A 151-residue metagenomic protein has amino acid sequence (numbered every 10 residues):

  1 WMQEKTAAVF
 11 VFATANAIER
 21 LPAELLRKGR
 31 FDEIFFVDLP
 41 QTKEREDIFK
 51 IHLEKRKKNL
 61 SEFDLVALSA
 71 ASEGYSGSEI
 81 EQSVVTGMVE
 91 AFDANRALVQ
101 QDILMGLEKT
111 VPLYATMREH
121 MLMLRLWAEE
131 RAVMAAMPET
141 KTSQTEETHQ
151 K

Functional and structural regions predicted by a protein language model:
W1-A8, Q41: Substrate-engagement module of ASCE P-loop NTPases
A7-V9, K28-E33: Short glycine-/polar-rich loops that comprise or flank the Walker A/P-loop and associated switch/sensor motifs
V9-N16: Structural recognition of the conserved hydrophobic beta-strand(s) that form the central parallel beta-sheet of P-loop
F12, A67-V84, D93-K151: C-terminal engagement/docking regions of AAA+ P-loop ATPases
I18-R30, K43: Short regulatory helix/loop adjacent to the ATP-binding pocket of P-loop NTPases
K28, E46-N59, A67-A71, T86-D93: Conserved AAA+ ATPase "sensor/coupling" helix adjacent to the nucleotide-binding pocket
F31, R45, S76, G87 (+1 more regions): Residue-level signature of catalytic and energy-coupling elements of molecular machines, predominantly ATP/GTP-dependent
D32-E46, H52: Conserved AAA+ ATPase "SRH/arginine-finger" region at the nucleotide-binding site
